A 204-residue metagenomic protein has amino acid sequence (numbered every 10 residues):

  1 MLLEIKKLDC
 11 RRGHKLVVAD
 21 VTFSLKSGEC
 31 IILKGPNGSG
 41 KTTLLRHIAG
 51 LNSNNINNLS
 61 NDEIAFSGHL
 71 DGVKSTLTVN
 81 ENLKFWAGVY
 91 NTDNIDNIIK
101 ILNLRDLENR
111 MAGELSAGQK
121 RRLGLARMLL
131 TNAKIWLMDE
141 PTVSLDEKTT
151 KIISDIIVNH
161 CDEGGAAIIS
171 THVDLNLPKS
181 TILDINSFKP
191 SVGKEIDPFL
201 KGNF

Functional and structural regions predicted by a protein language model:
L3-I5, V18-D20: Conserved structural motif at the start of ABC-family nucleotide-binding domains
A49: Helix-to-loop junction immediately C-terminal to a conserved catalytic motif
L70, S75-N94: Q-loop/switch helix immediately C-terminal to the Walker
D93-L107: Conserved ABC ATPase "signature" region
M111-K120: Conserved ABC ATPase signature
L125, G164: Hydrophobic anchor residue at the start of the ABC signature
W136-E140, L145: Catalytic Walker B motif of ABC-type/P-loop ATPase nucleotide-binding domains
